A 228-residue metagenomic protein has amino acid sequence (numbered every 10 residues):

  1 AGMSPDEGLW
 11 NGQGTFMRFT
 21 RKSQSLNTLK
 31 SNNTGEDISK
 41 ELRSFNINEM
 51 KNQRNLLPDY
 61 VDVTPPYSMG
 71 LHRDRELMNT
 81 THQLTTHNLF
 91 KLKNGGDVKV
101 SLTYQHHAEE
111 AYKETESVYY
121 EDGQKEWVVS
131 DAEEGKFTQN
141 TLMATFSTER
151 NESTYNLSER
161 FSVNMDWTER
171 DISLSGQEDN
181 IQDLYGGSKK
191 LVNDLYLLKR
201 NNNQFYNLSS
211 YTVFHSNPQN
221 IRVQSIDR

Functional and structural regions predicted by a protein language model:
A1-D171, Q182-N220: Membrane-proximal, glycine/serine-rich, low-complexity loop/turn segments characteristic of large bacterial
V128, S175, I226-D227: Extracellular/secretory-pathway and virion-surface proteins
E178-N180: Short helix/strand-bridging catalytic loops that position acidic/His residues to coordinate divalent metals and engage
Q219-R228: Conserved mid-sequence domains
